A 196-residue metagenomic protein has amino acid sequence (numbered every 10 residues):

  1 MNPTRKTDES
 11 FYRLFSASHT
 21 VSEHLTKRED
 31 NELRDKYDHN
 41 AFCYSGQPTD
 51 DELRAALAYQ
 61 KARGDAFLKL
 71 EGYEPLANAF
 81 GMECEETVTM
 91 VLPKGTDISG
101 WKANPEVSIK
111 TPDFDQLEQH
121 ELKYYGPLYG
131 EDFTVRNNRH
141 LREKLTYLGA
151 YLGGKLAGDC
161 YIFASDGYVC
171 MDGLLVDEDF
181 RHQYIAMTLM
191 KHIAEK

Functional and structural regions predicted by a protein language model:
M1-E9, D38-Y44, D97-T134, G149-Y151: Short amphipathic alpha-helix that is part of the acyltransferase structural core
M1-R63, E131: N-terminal charged segments
T20, A62-F67, E85-E86, R139-L148 (+1 more regions): A short helix-loop-beta-strand connector motif used in the catalytic cores of GNAT acetyltransferases and, in some
L33-N40, A164-M171, R181: A conserved beta-turn-beta hairpin within the catalytic core of GNAT-like acetyltransferases that forms part
S45-S108, P112: Acyl-donor-binding surface of acyltransferase catalytic domains
D50-L57, V176, H182-E195: Conserved acetyl-CoA-binding loop-helix of GNAT-fold acetyltransferases
E131-E178: A conserved beta-strand-loop-helix scaffold within acyl/acetyltransferase catalytic domains
